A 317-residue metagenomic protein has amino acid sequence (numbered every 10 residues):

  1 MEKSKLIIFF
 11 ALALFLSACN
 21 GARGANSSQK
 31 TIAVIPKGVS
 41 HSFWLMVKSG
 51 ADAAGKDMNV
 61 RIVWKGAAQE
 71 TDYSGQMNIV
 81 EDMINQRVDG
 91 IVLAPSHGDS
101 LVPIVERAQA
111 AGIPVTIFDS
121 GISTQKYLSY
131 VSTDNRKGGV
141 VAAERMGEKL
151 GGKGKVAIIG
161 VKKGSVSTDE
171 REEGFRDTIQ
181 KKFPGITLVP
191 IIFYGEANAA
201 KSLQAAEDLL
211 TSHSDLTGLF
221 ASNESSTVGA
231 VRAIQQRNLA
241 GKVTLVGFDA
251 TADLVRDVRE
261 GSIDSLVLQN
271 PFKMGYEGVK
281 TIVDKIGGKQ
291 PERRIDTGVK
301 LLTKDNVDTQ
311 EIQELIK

Functional and structural regions predicted by a protein language model:
M1-I8: Bacterial N-terminal signal peptides that target proteins for export
I8-S17: Bacterial N-terminal signal peptides
C19-K317: A residue-level marker of the well-folded mature domains of exported/periplasmic proteins
